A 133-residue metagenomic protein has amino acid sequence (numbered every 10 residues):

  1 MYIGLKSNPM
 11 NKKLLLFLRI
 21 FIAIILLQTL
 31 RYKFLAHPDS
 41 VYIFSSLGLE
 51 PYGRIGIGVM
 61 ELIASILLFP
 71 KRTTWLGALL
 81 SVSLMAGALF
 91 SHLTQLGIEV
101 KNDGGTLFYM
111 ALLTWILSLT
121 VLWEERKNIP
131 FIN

Functional and structural regions predicted by a protein language model:
Y2-T29, F69-N133: Extended, low-polarity transmembrane helix blocks
K12-I57: N-terminal first-folded block
Y32, P38-D39, I55, A64-L67 (+2 more regions): Membrane-helix exit/interface motif
L49-I66, S83, L113: Core segments of alpha-helical transmembrane spans in multipass integral membrane proteins
